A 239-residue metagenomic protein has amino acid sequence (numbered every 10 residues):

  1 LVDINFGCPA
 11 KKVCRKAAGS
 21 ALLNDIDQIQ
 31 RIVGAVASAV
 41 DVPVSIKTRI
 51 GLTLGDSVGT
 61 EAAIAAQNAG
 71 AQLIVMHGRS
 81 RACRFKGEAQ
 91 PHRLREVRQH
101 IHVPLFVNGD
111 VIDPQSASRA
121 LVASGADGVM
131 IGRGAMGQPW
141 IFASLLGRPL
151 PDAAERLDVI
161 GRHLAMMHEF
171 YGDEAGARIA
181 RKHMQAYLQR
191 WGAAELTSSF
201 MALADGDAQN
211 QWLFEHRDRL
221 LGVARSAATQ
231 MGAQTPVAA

Functional and structural regions predicted by a protein language model:
L1-Q67: Active-site entrance/lid segments in N-terminal catalytic domains of soluble metabolic enzymes
F6, R15-K16, G78, A82 (+2 more regions): Preference for short coil/turn "hinge" residues that link or interrupt alpha-helices
G7-P9, R49-T53, R79-R81, N108-I112 (+1 more regions): Active-site beta-loop-alpha junctions enriched in small/polar residues
P9, K16, I46, H77-G78 (+2 more regions): General secondary-structure edge motif
K11-Q28, R79-P91, P149-P151: Glycine-rich tight-turn/loop motif centered on a GG-T
R31, A39-D41, G55-L73, F85 (+3 more regions): Alpha/beta catalytic cores of nucleotide-metabolism and tRNA/nucleoside-modifying enzymes
